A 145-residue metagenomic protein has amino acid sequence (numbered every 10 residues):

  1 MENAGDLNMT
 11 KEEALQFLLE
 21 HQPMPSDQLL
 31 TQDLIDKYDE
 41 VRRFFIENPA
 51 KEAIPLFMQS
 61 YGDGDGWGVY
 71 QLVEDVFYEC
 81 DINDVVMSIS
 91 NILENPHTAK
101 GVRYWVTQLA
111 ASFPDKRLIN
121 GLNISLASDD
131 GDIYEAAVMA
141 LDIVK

Functional and structural regions predicted by a protein language model:
E2-L56, D142-K145: N-terminal alpha-helical scaffold/docking segments in eukaryotic complex subunits
D6-H21, N48-Y61, Y70, I82-E94 (+1 more regions): Amphipathic alpha-helical scaffolding segments comprising HEAT/armadillo-like alpha-solenoid repeats
E12, I119, D132-A140: Intrinsically disordered, low-complexity segments enriched in charged and polar residues
L29-N48, Q59-S60, G68-C80, G101-F113 (+1 more regions): Structural detector for internal amphipathic alpha-helices that build alpha-solenoid repeat scaffolds
D65-G66, H97-A99, D129-I133: Short inter-helical turns and helix N-cap capping residues of alpha-solenoid HEAT/ARM repeat scaffolds
